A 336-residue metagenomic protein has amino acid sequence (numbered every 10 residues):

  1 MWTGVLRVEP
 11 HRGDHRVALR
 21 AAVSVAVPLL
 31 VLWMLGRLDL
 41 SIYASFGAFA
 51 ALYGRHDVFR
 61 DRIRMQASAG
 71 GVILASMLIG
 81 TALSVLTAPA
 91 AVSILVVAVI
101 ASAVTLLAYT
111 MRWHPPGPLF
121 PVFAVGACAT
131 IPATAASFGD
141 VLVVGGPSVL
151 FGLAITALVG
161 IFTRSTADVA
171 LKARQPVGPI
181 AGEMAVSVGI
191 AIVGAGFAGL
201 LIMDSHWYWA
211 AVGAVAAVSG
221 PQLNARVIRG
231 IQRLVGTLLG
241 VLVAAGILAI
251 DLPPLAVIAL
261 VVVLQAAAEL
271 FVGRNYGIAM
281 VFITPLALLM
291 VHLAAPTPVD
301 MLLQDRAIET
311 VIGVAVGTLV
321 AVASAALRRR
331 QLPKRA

Functional and structural regions predicted by a protein language model:
M1-V281, M290-A336: Alpha-helical transmembrane segments and their membrane-interface boundaries that form or gate the permeation pathway
